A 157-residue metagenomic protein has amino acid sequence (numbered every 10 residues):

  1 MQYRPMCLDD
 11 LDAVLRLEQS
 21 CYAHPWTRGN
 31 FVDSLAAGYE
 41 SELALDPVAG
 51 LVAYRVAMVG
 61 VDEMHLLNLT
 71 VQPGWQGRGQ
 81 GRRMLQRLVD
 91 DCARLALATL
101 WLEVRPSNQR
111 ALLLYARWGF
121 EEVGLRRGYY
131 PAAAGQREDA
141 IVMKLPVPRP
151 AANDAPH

Functional and structural regions predicted by a protein language model:
Q2-Q76, R82-L95, K144-H157: Acetyl-CoA-dependent GNAT
L11-L17, L66, L100-N108, L112 (+1 more regions): Extended hydrophobic secondary-structure segments
G38, D62, N108, Y129-R137: Short acidic/glycine-enriched loop/turn segments that link adjacent beta-strands
Y54, Q109, A140: Short alpha-helical elements of helix-turn-helix
Q72-Q86, R94-L95, T99, R105-L113 (+2 more regions): Conserved glycine-rich acetyl-CoA-binding loop
R82, L113, R127-G128, D154: Short Lys/Arg-rich amphipathic alpha-helical segments
W101-E103, A116, E121-V142: Conserved catalytic-core motifs of GNAT/GCN5-like acyltransferases
